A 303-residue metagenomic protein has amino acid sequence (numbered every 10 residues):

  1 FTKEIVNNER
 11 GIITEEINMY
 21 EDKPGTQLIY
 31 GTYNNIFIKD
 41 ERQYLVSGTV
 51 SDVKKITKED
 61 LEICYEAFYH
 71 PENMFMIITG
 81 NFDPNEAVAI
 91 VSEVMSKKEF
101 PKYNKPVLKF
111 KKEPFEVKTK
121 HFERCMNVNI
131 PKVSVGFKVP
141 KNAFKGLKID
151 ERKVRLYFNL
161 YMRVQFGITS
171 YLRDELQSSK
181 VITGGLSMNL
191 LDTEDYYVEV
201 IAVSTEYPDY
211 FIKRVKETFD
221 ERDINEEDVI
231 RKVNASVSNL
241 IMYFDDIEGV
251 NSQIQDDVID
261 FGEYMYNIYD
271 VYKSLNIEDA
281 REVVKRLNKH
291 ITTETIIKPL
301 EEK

Functional and structural regions predicted by a protein language model:
F1, V94-K102, K180, E217-E226: A common structural junction motif
F1-D22, Y210-K213: Active-site-adjacent, His/Asp/Glu-enriched structural segments that form or flank metal-binding and acid/base networks
E9, E16, T32-Y33, V135 (+2 more regions): Active/ligand-binding-proximal structured segments within catalytic/core domains that scaffold catalytic residues
E16-M19, E116-I130, S238-I254: Short, low-order "capping/linker" segments at domain edges
L28-G48, F75-T79, S134-K138, R173-R222 (+2 more regions): M16 family metallopeptidases and their MPP-like homologs
R42-V46, H70-P71, F75-V133, F137-N142 (+1 more regions): An aromatic/glycine/proline-enriched structural segment found at the starts of mature extracellular/organellar domains
V91-M95, Y157, Y161, F211-D220: Short amphipathic C-terminal alpha-helix that caps PH/PH-like domains
